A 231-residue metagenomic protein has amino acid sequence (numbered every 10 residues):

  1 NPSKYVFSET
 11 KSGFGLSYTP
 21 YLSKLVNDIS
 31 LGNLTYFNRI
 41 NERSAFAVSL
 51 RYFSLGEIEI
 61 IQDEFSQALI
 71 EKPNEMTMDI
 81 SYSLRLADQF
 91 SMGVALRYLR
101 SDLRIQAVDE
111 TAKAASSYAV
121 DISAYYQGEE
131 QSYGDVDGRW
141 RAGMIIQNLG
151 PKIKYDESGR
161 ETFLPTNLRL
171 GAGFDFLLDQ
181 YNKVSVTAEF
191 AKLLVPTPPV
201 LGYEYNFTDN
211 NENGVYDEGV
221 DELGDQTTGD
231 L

Functional and structural regions predicted by a protein language model:
N1-L231: Subset of outer-membrane beta-barrel
